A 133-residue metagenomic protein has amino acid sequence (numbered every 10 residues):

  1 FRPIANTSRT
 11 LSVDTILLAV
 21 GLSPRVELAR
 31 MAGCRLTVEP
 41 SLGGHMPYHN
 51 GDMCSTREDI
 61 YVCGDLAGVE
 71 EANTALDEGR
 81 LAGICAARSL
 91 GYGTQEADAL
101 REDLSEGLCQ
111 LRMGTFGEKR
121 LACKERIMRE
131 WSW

Functional and structural regions predicted by a protein language model:
F1-W133: Residues forming the flavin
